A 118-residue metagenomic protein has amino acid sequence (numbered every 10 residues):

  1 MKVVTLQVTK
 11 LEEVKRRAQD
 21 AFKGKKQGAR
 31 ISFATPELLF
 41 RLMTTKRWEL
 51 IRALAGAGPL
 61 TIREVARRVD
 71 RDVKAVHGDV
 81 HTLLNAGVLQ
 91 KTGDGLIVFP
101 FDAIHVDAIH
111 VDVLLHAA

Functional and structural regions predicted by a protein language model:
M1-Q19: General nucleic-acid-binding
T5, S32, P59-L60: N-terminus-biased detector of the onset of the functional/mature region
A21-E49: Short alpha-helical segments that sit at the start of domains
F40-T44, T61, G93-A118: Short, cationic-aromatic polyanion-contact patches
T45-P59: Short amphipathic alpha-helical interface segments
E64-R68: A short acidic, leucine-rich amphipathic alpha-helix
R71-L84: Short amphipathic alpha-helical interaction segments
N85-D94: A short, conserved structural fragment
